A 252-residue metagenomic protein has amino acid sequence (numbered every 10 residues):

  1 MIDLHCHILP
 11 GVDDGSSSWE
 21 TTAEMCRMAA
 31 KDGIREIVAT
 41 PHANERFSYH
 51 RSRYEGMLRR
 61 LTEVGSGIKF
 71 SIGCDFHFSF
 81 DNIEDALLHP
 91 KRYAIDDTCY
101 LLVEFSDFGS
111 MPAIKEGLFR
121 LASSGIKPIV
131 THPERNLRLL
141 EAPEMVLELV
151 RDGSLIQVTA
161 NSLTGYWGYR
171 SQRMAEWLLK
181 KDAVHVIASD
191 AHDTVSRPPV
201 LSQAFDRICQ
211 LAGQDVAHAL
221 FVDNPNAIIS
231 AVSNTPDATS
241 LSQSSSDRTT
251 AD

Functional and structural regions predicted by a protein language model:
M1-G67: An N-terminally biased module of ancient metal coordination in phosphate/nucleic-acid-related enzymes
I2-L4, I37-T40, S71-D75, I129-T131 (+2 more regions): Active-site neighborhood of phospho(di)ester-bond hydrolases with catalytic His/Asp-centered motifs
H7-L9, H42-A43, G73-S79, S106-F108 (+4 more regions): Active-site beta-loop-alpha junctions enriched in small/polar residues
A30, A122, L179-K180: Non-catalytic positions within long, well-ordered alpha-helices that form the structural scaffold/packing of enzyme
S48-G56, T62-F70, S196-V222: Short acidic, glycine/proline-enriched helix-loop-strand junctions
H50-Q157, P236, S240-D252: Extended substrate/RNA-proximal surfaces in nucleic-acid metabolism proteins
A183-P199: Short acidic/histidine-rich active-site segments
L201-S202, D206-D252: Mid-to-C-terminal alpha-helical segments outside catalytic/metal-binding sites
